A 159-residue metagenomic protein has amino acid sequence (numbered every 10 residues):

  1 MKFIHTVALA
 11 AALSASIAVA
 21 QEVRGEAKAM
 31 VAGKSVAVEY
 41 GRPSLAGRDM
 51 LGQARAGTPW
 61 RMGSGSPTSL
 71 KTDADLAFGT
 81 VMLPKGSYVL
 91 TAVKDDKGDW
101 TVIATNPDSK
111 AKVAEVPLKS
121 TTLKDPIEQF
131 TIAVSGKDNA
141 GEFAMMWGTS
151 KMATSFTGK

Functional and structural regions predicted by a protein language model:
M1-A8: Bacterial N-terminal signal peptides that target proteins for export
K2, G33, G86-L90: Solvent-exposed, well-ordered amphipathic alpha-helical segments that flank/support binding or catalytic loops
I4, Q53-A54, G63, D73 (+5 more regions): Surface-exposed loop/turn and secondary-structure junction residues enriched for glycine/proline
S14-A20: Sec/Tat signal peptide C-region and signal peptidase I cleavage site
Q21-T58, P107-K159: Primarily secretory-pathway and cell-envelope proteins
R61-D108: Mid-length scaffold segments of soluble, non-membrane domains
